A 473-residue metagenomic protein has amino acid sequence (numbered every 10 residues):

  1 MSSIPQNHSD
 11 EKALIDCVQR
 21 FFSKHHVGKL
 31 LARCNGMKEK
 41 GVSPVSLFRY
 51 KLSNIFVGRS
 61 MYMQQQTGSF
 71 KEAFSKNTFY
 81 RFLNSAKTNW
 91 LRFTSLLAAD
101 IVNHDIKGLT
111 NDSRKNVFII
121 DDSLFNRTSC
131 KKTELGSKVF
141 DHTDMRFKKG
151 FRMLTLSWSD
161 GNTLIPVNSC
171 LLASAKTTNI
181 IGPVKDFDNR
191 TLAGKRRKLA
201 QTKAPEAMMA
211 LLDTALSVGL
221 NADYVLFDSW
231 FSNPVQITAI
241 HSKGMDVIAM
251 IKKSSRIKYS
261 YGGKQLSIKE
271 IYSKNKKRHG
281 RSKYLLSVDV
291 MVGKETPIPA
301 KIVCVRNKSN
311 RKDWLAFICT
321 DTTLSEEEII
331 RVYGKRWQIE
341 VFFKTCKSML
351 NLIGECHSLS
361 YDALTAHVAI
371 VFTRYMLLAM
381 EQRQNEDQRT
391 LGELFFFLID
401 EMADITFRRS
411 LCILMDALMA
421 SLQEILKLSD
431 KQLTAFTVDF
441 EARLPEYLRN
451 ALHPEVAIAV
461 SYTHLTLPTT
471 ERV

Functional and structural regions predicted by a protein language model:
M1-L91: Gly/serine-rich nucleotide phosphate-binding loop at the start of the catalytic core of nucleotide/ADP-ribose-handling
G36, N84-A175: Active-site-proximal, Lys/Arg-enriched surface segment that forms a nucleic-acid-binding/basic interface patch
T78, T143-L220, I302-C304, R311-L315: Electropositive, glycine- and tryptophan-enriched low-complexity nucleic-acid-binding patches
T88-V102, L199-Q201, C412-S461: Long, charge-rich low-complexity segments
F118-L124, E326-H357: Short amphipathic alpha-helical "interface-anchor" segments enriched in bulky aromatics
D186-G262: Domain-level cores of phosphate- or acyl-group-handling catalytic modules
I353-L391, F396-F407: Basic, amphipathic alpha-helical segments enriched in Lys/Arg and hydrophobic/aromatic residues
Y462-T469: Conserved small/polar residues in nucleotide/adenosyl-binding loops
